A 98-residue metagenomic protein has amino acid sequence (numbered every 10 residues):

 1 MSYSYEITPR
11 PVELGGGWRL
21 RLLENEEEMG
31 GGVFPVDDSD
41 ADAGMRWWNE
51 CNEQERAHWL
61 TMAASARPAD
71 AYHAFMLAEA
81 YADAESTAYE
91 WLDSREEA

Functional and structural regions predicted by a protein language model:
S2-A98: Alpha-helical propensity feature that highlights long, continuous alpha-helices across diverse contexts
